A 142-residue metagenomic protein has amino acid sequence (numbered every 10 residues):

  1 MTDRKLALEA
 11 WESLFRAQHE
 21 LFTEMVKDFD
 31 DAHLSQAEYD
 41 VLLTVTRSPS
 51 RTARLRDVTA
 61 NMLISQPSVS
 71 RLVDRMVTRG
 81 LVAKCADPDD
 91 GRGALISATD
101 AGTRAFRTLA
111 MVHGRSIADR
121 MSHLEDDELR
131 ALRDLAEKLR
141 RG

Functional and structural regions predicted by a protein language model:
M1-A32, R79-L81, K138: N-terminal leader segment of winged-helix/HTH proteins
D3-L6, L34-Q36, A98, L124: Alpha-helical hairpin
W11-F15, H19, L63, T103 (+1 more regions): Short amphipathic alpha-helical segments with heptad-repeat character
F22, D74-E137: Charged, amphipathic alpha-helical coiled-coil/dimerization segments
T23-S65: N-terminal helix-turn-helix DNA-binding core of bacterial DNA-binding proteins
